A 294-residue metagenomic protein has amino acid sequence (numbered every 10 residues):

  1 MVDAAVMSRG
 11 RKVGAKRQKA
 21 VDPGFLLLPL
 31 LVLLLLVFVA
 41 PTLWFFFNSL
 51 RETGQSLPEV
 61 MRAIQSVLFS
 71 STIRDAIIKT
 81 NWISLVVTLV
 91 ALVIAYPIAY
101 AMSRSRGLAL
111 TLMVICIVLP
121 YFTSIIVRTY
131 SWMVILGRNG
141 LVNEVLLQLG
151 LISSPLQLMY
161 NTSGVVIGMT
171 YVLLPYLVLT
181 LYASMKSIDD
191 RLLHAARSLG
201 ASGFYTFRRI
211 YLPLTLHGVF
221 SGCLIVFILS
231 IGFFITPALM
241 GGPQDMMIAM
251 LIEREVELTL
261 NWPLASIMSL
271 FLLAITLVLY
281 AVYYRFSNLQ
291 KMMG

Functional and structural regions predicted by a protein language model:
M1-K19: Short, Lys/Arg-rich, polar N-terminal cytosolic tail immediately upstream of the first transmembrane signal-anchor
K19-G54, S70-K186, I210-F234, L239-G241 (+1 more regions): Membrane-water interface segments at the C-terminal ends of transmembrane alpha-helices in multi-pass inner-membrane
Q55-F69, E144, P243-E255: Short hydrophobic, aromatic-rich alpha-helical segments embedded in or entering the lipid bilayer of multi-pass
L57-P58, G200-S202, F207: Polytopic alpha-helical membrane proteins, predominantly small-molecule transporters/carriers
I188-L192, M292: Short glycine/proline-centered loop/turn elements that form peptide/ligand docking sites
A196: The alpha-helix within a helix-turn-helix
L199-G200, P213: Glycine/proline-centered hinge or cleavage motifs at structural transition points of membrane proteins
F286-G294: Short cytosolic juxtamembrane segments of multi-pass membrane proteins
